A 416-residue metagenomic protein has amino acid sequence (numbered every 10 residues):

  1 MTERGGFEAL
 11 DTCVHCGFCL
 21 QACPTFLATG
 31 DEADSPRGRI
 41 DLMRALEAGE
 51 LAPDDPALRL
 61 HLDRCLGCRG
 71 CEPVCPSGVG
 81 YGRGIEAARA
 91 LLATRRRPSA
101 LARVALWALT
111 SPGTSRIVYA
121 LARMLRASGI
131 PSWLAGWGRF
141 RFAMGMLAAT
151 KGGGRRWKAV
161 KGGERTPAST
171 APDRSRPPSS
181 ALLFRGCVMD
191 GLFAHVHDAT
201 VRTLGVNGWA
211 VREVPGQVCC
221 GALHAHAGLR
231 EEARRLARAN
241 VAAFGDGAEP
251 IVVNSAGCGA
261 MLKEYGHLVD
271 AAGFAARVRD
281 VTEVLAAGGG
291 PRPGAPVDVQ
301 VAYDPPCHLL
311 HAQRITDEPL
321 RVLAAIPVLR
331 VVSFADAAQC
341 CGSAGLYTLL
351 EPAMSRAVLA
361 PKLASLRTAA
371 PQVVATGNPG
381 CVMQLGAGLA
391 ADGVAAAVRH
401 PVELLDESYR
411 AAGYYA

Functional and structural regions predicted by a protein language model:
M1-L10, L51-L62, G205-G208, I326-V331: Short, intrinsically disordered, charge-biased short linear motifs at domain edges
T2, F26-A57, G78-R103, A395-L404: Non-heme iron-sulfur electron-transfer modules
F7-F26, R59-V79, A338: Cysteine-centered iron-sulfur cluster-binding motifs in ferredoxin-type domains/subunits of redox enzymes
D11, T29-G30, A45-E50, D54 (+2 more regions): Signature of N-terminal electron-transfer/Fe-S-associated modules in redox systems
G17-Q21, D31-P36, A210-P215: N-terminal glycine-rich anion-binding loops that anchor highly charged ligand groups
Y81-A416: Iron-sulfur cluster-binding electron-transfer modules in prokaryotic oxidoreductases
